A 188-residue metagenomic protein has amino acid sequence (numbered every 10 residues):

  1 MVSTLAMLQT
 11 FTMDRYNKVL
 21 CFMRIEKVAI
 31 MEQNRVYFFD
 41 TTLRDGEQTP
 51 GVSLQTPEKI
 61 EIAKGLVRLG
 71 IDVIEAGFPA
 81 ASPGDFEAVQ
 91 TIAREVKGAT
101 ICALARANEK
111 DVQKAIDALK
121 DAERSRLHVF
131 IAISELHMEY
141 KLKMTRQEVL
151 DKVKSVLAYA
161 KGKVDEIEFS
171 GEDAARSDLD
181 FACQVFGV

Functional and structural regions predicted by a protein language model:
D14-N17: Intrinsic-disorder-associated, low-complexity terminal segments enriched in Asp/Asn/His/Tyr and depleted of Lys/Arg
K27-P50: N-terminal amphipathic alpha-helix/helix-capping segment at the start of soluble metabolic enzymes
Y37-F38, V73, G98-C102, R124-H128 (+1 more regions): Structural preference for beta-strand elements that scaffold enzyme active sites
E61-E75: Catalytic domains of carbohydrate-active enzymes, especially glycoside hydrolases
D72-A99, A103-L104, I133-L142, S170-S177: Glycine-rich, proline-tolerant flexible connector loops at the mouths of alpha/beta enzymes
K110-H128, I133-V188: Hydrophobic, small-residue-rich alpha-helical packing segments that form membrane-like cores
